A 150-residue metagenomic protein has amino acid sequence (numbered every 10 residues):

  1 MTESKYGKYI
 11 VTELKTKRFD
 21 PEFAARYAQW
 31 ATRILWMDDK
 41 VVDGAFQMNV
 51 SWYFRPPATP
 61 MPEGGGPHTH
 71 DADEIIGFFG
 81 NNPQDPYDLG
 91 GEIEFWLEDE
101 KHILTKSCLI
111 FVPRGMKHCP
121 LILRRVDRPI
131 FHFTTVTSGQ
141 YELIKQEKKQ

Functional and structural regions predicted by a protein language model:
M1-M61: A short, N-terminal "cap"/entry segment at the start of jelly-roll beta-barrel domains of the cupin/DSBH fold
T2-E13, R18, L121-Q150: Double-stranded beta-helix
Q47-I76, N81: Conserved short histidine dyad/triad with adjacent acidic residue
S51, F78-G80, W96, F133-V136: Residue-level recognition of well-ordered beta-strand positions that form the cores of beta-sheet-rich folds across
T59-E63, L97-E98, R114-H118: Short acidic (Asp/Glu) patches
A72-I76, G90-E92, I130: Extracellular structured ligand-interaction cores
F79-T105, L143-Q146: A short beta-strand-loop-beta hairpin characteristic of the jelly-roll/cupin
K101-R124: Conserved metal-binding segment of the jelly-roll/cupin
